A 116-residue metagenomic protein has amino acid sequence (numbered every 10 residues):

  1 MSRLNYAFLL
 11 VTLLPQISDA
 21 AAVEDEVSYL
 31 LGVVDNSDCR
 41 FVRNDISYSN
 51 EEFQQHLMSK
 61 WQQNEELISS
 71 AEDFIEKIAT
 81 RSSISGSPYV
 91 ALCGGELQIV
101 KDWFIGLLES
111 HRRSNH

Functional and structural regions predicted by a protein language model:
M1-Y6: Bacterial N-terminal signal peptides that target proteins for export
A7-Q16: Bacterial N-terminal signal peptides
Q16, E24, L30-G32, F104 (+1 more regions): Aromatic-patch recognition
A20-K60: N-terminal secretory signal peptides
N44-H116: Compact alpha-helical subdomains of small soluble proteins
